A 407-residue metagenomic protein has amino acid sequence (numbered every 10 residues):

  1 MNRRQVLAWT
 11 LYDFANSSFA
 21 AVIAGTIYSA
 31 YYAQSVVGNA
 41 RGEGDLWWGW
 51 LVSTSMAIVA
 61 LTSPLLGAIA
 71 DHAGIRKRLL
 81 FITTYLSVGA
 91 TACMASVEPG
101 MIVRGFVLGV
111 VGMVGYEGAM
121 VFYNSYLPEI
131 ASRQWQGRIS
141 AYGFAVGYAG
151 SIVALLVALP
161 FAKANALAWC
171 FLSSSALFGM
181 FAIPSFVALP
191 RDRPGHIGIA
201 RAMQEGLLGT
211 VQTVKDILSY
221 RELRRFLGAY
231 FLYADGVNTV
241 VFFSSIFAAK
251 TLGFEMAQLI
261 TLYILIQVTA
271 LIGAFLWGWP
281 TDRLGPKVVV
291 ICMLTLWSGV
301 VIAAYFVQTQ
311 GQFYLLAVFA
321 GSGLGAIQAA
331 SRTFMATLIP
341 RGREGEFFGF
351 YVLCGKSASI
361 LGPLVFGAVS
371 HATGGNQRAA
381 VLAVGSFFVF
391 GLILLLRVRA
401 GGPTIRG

Functional and structural regions predicted by a protein language model:
M1-V6, D192-G228: Juxtamembrane intracellular "pre-TM" segments in multi-pass secondary transporters
A21-D45, F242-L259: Short amphipathic helix-loop junctions that connect adjacent transmembrane helices in Major Facilitator Superfamily/SLC
R41-D45, L159-A176, A368-F388: A membrane-interface helix-boundary motif in multi-pass transporters
L61-I75, I272-P286, S370: Helix-to-loop junctions at the C-terminal end of transmembrane segments in multipass secondary transporters
R78-C93, V288-A303: Structural signature of the two symmetry-related core transmembrane helices
A90, M101-A119, Q312-A326: Hydrophobic core of transmembrane alpha-helices in multi-pass small-molecule transporters, especially MFS/SLC-type
R138-A158, V352-G362: Glycine-rich segments within core transmembrane alpha-helices of 12-TM secondary carriers
L177-A188, L382-G407: Multi-pass alpha-helical transporter architecture, strongest for 12-TM Major Facilitator/SLC carriers used
